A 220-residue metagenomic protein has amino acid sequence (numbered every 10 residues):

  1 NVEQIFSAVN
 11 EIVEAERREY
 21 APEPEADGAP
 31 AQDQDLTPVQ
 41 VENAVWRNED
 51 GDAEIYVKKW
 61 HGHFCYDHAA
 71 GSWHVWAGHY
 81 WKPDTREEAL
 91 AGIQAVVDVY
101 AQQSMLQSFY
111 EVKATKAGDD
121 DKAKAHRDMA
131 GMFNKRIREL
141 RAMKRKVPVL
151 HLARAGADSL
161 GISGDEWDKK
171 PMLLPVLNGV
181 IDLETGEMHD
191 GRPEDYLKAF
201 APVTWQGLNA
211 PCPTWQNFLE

Functional and structural regions predicted by a protein language model:
N1-G62, G71-H74, Y80-K82, E88 (+5 more regions): Replication-associated primase and helicase/ATPase modules
A91: Aromatic/acidic cage segments in peptide-binding pockets
M132, R136-V147, R154-A157: A cross-kingdom signal targeting lumenal/periplasmic-facing segments of multi-pass membrane and secretory-pathway
P148-H151, T185: Recognizes the extracellular SEMA beta-propeller fold with strongest preference for semaphorin/plexin SEMA domains
A157-L174: Flexible, glycine/threonine-enriched loop-and-boundary segments that flank and lead into catalytic domains of large
L177-G179: Alpha-helical lid/collar subdomain of P-loop NTPases
D190-L197: Acidic, glycine-rich two-metal-ion catalytic cores of nucleic acid-processing enzymes
